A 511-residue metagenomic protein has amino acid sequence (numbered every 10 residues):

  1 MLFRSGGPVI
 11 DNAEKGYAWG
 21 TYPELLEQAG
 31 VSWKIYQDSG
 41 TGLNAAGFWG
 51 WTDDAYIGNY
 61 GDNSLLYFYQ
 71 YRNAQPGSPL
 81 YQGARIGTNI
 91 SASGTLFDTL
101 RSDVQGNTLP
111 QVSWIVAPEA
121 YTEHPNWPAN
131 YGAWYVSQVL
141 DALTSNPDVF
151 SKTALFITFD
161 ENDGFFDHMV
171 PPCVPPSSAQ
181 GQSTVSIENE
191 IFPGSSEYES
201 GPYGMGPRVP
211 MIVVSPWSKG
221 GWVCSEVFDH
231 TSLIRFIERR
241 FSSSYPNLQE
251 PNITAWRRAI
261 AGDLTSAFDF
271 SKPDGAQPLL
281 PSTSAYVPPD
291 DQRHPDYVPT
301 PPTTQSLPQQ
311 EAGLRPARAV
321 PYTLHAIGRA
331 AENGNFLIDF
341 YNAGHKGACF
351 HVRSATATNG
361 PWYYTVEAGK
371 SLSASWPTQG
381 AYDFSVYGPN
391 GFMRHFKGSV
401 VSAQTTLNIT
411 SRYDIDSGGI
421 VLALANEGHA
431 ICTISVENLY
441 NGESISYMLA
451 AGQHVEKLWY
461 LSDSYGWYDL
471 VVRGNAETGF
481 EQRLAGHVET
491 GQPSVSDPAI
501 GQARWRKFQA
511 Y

Functional and structural regions predicted by a protein language model:
M1-Y511: N-terminal pro-sequences and low-complexity stem/linker regions of secreted or lumenal proteins
